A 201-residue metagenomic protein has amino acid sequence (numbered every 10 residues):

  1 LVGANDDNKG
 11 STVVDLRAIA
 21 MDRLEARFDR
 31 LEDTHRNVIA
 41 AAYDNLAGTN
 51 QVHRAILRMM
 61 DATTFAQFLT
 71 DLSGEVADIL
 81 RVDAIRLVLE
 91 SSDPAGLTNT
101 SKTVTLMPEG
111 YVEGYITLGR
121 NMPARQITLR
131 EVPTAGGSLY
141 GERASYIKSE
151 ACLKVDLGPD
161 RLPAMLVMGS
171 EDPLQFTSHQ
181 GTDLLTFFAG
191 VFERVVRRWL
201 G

Functional and structural regions predicted by a protein language model:
L1-A4, R198-G201: Signal-transducing coiled-coil/dimerization helices and immediately adjacent hinge/linker segments that couple sensory
S11-M59: Signal-transmission linkers at sensory-effector interfaces
A62-S101: Helix-loop-beta substructure at the N-terminus of cytosolic sensory domains that couple signal/ligand detection
S101-P133: Acidic/proline- and glycine-rich, intrinsically disordered low-complexity segments that serve as regulatory linkers
R125-S149: Signal-transducing coupling segments at domain and membrane junctions
K148-L157: A short, aliphatic-rich beta-strand micro-motif
P159-S170: Sensory beta-strand/linker motifs that couple input domains to effectors
S170-F187, V196-L200: Regulatory loop-to-helix N-cap segments in sensory/regulatory domains that couple ligand/signal detection
